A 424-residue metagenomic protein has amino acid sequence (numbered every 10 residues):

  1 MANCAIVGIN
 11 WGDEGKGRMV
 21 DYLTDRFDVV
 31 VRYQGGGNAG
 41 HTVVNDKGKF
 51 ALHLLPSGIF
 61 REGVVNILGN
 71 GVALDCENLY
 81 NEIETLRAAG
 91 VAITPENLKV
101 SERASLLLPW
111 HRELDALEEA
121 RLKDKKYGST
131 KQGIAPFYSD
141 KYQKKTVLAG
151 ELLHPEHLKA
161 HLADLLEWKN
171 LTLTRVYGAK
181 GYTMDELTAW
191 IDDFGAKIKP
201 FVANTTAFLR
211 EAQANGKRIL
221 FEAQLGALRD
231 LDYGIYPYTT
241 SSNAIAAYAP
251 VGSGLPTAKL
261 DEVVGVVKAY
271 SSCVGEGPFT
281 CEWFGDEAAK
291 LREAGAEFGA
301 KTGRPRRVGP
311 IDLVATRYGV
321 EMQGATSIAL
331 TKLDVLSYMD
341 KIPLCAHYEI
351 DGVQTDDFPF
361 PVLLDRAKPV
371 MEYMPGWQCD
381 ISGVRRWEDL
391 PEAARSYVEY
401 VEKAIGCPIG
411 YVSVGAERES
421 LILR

Functional and structural regions predicted by a protein language model:
M1-R424: Non-transmembrane, aqueous-exposed alpha-helical and coiled segments at domain scale
